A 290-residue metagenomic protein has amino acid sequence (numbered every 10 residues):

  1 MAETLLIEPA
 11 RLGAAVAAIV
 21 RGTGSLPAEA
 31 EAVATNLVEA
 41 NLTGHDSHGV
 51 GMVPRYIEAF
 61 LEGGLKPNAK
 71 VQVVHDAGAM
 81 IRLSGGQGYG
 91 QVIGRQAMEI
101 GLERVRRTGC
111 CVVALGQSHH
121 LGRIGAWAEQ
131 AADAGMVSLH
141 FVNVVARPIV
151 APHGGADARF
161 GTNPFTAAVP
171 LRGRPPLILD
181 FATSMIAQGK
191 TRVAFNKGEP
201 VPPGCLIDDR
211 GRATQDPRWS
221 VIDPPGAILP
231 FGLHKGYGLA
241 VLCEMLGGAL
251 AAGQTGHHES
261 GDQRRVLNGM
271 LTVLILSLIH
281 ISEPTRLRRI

Functional and structural regions predicted by a protein language model:
M1-T23, L271: Generic N-terminal amphipathic, Lys/Arg-enriched alpha-helix
S25-A32, S47-V50, A252-R265: Flexible, glycine/charged-enriched surface loops at secondary-structure junctions
G49-L102: Active-site cofactor/substrate anionic-group-binding motifs, chiefly glycine- and Lys/Arg-rich phosphate-binding loops
R82-R172: A generic, well-ordered mixed alpha/beta core segment in the N-terminal half of proteins
P148-R218: Phosphate/diphosphate-binding glycine-rich loops and adjacent basic-rich segments that engage nucleotide
A187-A252, Q263-R265: Small-residue-enriched flexible segments
I279-I290: Single conserved hydrophobic/aromatic residue that forms the stacking wall/gate of nucleotide- or nucleobase-binding
